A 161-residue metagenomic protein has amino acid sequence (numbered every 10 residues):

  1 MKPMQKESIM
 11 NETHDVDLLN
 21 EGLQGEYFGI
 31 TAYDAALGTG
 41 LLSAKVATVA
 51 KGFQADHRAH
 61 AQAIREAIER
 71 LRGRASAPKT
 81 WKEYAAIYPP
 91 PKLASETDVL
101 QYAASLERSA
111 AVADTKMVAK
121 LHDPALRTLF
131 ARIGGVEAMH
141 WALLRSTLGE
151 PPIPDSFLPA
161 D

Functional and structural regions predicted by a protein language model:
K2-D161: All-alpha RGS (Regulator of G-protein Signaling) helical domain and cognate RGS-like helical scaffolds
